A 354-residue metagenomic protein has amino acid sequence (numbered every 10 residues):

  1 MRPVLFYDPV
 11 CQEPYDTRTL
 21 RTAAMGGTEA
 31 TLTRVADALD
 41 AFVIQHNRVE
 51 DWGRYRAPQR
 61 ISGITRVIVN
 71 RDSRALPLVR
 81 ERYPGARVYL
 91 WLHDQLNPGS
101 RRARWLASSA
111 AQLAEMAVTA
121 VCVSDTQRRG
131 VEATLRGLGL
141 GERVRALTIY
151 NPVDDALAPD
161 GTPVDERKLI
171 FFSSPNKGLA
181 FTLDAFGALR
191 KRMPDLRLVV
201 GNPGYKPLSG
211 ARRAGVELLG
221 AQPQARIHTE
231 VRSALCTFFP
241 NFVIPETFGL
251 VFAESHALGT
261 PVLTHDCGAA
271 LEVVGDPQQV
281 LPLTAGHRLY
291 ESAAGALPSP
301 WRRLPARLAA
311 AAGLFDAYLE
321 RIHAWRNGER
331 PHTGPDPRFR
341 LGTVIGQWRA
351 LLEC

Functional and structural regions predicted by a protein language model:
A24, D155, P163-A221: Conserved catalytic-core segment of nucleotide-activated headgroup transferases in glycan assembly
A30, G295-D316, E320-E353: A charged, aromatic-enriched C-terminal amphipathic alpha-helix characteristic of glycosyltransferases across folds
Q45-A117, T126: Extended catalytic core of nucleotide-activated donor transferases of GT-like folds
M116-V144, P207: A short, active-site helix/loop in glycosyltransferases that binds the activated sugar's phosphate group
T126-Q127, R145-A158, G204-P207: Short beta-strand->alpha-helix junction loop in the catalytic core of nucleotide-activated group-transfer enzymes
S209, D266-P282, R288-G295: Short acidic/histidine- and often glycine-rich active-site loop of Leloir-type glycosyltransferases that engages
H228, L250-A257, G268-E272: Short alpha-helical segment that forms part of, or immediately flanks, the ligand-binding pocket in carbohydrate-active
R232-T247, T260: Acidic donor-binding loop of glycosyltransferase active sites
